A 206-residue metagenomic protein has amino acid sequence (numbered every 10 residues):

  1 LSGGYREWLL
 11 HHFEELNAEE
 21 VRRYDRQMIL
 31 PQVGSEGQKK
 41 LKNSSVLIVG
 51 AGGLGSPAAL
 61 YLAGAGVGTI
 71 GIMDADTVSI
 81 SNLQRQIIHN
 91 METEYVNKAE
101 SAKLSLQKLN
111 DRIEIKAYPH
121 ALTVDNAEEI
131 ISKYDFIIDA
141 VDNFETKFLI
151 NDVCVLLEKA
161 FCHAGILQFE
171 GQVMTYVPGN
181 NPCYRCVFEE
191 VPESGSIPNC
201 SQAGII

Functional and structural regions predicted by a protein language model:
S2-I206: Adenine nucleotide-associated cytosolic modules
